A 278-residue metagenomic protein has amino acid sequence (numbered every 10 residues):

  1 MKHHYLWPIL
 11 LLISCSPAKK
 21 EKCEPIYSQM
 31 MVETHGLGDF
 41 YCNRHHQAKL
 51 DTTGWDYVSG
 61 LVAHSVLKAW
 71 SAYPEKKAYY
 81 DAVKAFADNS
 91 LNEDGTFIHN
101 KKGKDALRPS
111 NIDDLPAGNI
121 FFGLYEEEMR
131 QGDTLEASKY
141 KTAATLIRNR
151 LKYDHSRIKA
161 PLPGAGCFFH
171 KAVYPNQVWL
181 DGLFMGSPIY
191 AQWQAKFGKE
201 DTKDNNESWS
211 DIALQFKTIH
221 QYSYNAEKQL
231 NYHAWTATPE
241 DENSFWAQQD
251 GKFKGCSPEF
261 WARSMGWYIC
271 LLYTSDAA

Functional and structural regions predicted by a protein language model:
K2-P8: Sec-dependent signal peptide recognition, specifically the positively charged N-region followed immediately by
I13-S14: C-terminal motif of bacterial Sec signal peptides marking the signal peptidase cleavage site
K20-K101, A137-K141, T145-L146, R150 (+3 more regions): Low-complexity, Ser/Thr/Pro/Gly-enriched N-terminal "stalk/linker" regions
C42, Q47-K49, H64-L67, H99-Y125 (+2 more regions): Carbohydrate-binding/catalytic loop surfaces
G54, V178-M185, D204-D211, F253-Y268: Short, contiguous, pocket-lining structural segments that sit at or immediately flank catalytic/ligand-binding sites
P163-W235: Aromatic- and glycine-enriched pocket-lining scaffold segments that form the walls of small-molecule binding clefts
Y273-A278: Conserved small/polar residues in nucleotide/adenosyl-binding loops
